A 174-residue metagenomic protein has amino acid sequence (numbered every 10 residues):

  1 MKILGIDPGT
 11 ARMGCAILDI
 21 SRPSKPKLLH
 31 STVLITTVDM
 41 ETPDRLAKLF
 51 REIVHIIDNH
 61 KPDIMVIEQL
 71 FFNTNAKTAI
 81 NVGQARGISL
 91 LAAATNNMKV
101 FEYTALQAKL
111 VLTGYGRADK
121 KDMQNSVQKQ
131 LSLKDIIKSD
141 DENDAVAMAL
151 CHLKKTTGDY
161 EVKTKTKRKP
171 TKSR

Functional and structural regions predicted by a protein language model:
M1-R174: Phosphate- and other anionic-substrate recognition elements at nucleic-acid/protein interfaces
